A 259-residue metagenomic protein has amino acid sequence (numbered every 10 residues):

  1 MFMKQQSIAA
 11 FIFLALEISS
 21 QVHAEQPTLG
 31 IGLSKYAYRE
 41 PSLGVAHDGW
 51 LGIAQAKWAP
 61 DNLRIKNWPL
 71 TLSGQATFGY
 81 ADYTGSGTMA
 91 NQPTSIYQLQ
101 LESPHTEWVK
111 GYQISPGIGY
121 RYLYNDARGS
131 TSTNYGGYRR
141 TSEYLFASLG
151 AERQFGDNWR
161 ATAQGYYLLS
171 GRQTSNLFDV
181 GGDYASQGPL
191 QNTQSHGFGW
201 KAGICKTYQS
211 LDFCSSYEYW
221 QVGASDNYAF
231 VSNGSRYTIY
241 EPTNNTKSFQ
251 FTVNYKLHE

Functional and structural regions predicted by a protein language model:
H23-G87, T243, S248-Q250, N254-E259: Short glycine/proline- and aromatic-enriched beta-strand/turn motifs that initiate or cap beta-hairpins
H23-L29, R64-L72, W108-P116, D157-A163 (+3 more regions): Outer-envelope beta-barrel architecture signal
I31-R39, G74-D82, I118-D126, E143 (+5 more regions): Transmembrane beta-strands of outer-membrane beta-barrel pores
L33, A54-N62, L99-E107, I118-Y120 (+5 more regions): Residues on the lipid-exposed face of transmembrane beta-strands in outer-membrane beta-barrel proteins
A37-D48, A81-Q92, G129-R139, S175-T193 (+1 more regions): Extracellular loop and loop/strand-boundary signature of outer-membrane beta-barrel proteins
D48-A54, F78, N91-L99, R139-L145 (+3 more regions): Residues that define the transmembrane beta-barrel architecture of outer-membrane proteins
Q113, Y120-P189: Detector for outer-membrane/organellar transmembrane beta-barrel domains, recognizing the amphipathic beta-strand
G188-E259: Predominantly the C-terminal beta-signal and adjacent terminal strand-loop region of outer-membrane beta-barrel
